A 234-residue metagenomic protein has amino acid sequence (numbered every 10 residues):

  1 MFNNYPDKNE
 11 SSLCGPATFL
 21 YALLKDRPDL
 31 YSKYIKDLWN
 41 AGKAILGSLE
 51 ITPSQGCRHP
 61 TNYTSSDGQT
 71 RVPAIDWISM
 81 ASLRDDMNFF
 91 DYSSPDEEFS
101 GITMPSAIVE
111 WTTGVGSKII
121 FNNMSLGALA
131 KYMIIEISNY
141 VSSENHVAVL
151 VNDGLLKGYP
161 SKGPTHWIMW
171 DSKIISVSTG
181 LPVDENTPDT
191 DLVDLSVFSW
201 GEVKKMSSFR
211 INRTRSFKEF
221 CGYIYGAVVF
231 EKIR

Functional and structural regions predicted by a protein language model:
M1-S93, I135-A148, T190, M206: Active-site nucleophile-adjacent alpha helix/oxyanion-hole segment immediately C-terminal to the catalytic cysteine
N3, D7, E97-S100, Y159: Generic alpha-helical structural element
T18, T52, T61-T64, T70 (+6 more regions): Residue-identity detector for threonine
Y63-L129: Extracellular-facing segments of soluble proteins and assemblies that are Gly/Ser/Thr-biased and enriched in aromatics
G114-R234: Active-site signature of cysteine proteases
